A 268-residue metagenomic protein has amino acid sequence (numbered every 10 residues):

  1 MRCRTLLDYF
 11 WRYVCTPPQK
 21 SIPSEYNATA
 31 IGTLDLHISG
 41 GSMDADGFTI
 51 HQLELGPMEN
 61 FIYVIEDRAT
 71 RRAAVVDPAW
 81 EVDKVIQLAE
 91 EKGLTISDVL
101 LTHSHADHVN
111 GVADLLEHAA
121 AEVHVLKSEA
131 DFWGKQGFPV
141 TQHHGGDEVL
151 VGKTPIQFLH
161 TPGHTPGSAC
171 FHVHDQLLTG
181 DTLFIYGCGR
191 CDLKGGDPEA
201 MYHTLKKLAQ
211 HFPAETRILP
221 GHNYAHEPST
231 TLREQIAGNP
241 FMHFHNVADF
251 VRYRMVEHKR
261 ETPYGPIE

Functional and structural regions predicted by a protein language model:
R2-G40, A45, G196, H203-E268: Accessory terminal helices/loops
S39-L94, C170-G180: Conserved beta-strand hairpin/beta-sheet module of binuclear metal-dependent hydrolase folds, prominently
E59, T70-A73, W80-F158, A237-A248: Active-site HxH/HxHxD metal-binding segment of metal-dependent hydrolases
Y63-V64, D147-V173: Core dinuclear metal-dependent hydrolase active-site scaffold
V75-V76, S97-H105, H124-K127, H160-G163 (+3 more regions): Active-site neighborhood of phospho(di)ester-bond hydrolases with catalytic His/Asp-centered motifs
A106, N110, G167, F184-I185 (+2 more regions): Short active-site segment of divalent metal-dependent hydrolases/proteases that encodes the spacing between
D131-K135, Y186-L193: A short acidic, helix-capping loop that chelates divalent metal ions and anchors anionic groups
D147, T154, D175-I185, Y224: Conserved catalytic scaffold of divalent metal-dependent phosphoesterases
